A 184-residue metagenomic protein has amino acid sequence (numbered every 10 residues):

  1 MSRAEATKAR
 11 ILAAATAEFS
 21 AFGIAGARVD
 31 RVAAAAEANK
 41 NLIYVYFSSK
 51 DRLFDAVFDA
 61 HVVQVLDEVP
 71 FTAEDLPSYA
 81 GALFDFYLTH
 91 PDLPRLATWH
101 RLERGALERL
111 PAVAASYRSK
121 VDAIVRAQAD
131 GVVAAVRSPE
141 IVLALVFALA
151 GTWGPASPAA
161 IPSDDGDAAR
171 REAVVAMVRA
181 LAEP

Functional and structural regions predicted by a protein language model:
M1-A6: N-terminal intrinsically disordered/low-complexity leader segments
R10, A14-R52, A56: Helix-turn-helix
A21-A25, H90, D130: Short coil/turn segments at alpha/beta junctions that flank glycine-rich nucleotide-binding fingerprints
D55-A82, Y117-K120, V125: Amphipathic alpha-helical linker/stalk segments
L66, P70, G105-V132, E140-A144: Amphipathic alpha-helical packing segments from all-alpha helical-bundle domains
L83, A97-R101, V146, A150 (+1 more regions): Short alpha-helical scaffolding segments that buttress acidic/His motifs in well-ordered protein cores
D85-T89, R118-D130, P155-P184: C-terminal peripheral helix-coil segments that are non-catalytic and often amphipathic
L88-L107, P155-A159: Amphipathic alpha-helical segments used for helix-helix packing
